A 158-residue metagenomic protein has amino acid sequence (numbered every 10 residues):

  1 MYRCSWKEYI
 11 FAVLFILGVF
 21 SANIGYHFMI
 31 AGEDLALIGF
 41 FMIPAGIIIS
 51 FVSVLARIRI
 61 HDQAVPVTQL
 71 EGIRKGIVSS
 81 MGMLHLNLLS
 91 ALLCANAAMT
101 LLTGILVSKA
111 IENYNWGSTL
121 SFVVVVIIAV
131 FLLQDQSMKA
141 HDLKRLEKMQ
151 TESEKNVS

Functional and structural regions predicted by a protein language model:
M1-I16, Q134-S158: Cytosolic-side membrane-entry/anchor segment at the start of a transmembrane helix
K7-I30, L37-I60, M83-A110, N115-K139: Alpha-helical transmembrane segments and immediately adjacent membrane-interfacial amphipathic helices
A31-G32, G76, K109-N115, Q150-V157: Short, flexible coil/linker elements and helix-boundary hinge sites characteristic of intrinsically disordered
L55, R74, V78, S108 (+2 more regions): Residue-level detector of alpha-helical secondary structure
D62-L70, A91-M99, K139-T151: Juxtamembrane/interfacial segments around transmembrane helices
V67-L88: Short membrane-interface loop/juxtamembrane segments of multi-pass integral membrane proteins
